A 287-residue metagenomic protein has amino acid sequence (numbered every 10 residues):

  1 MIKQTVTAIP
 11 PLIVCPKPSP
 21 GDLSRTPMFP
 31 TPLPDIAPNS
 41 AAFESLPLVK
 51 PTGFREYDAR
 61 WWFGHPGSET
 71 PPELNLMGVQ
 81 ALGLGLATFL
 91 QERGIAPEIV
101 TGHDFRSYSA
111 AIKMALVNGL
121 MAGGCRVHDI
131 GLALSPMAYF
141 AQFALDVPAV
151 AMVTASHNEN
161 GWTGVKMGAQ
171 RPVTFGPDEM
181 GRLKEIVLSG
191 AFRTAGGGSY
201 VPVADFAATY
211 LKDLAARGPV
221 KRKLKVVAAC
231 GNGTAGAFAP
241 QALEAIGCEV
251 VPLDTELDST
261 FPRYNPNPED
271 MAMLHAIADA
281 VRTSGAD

Functional and structural regions predicted by a protein language model:
K3-T5: Intrinsic low-complexity, disordered N-terminal segments enriched in polar/charged/small residues
P27-L116, A122-G123, V203-V226: An N-terminal, well-structured beta->alpha segment
L48, T163-S284: Gly/Ser/Thr-enriched, mixed-charge loops and adjacent short helices that form phosphate/oxyanion-binding elements
T88-W162, Q241-D287: N-terminal small/polar loop signature for handling phosphorylated ligands or for N-terminal nucleophile
